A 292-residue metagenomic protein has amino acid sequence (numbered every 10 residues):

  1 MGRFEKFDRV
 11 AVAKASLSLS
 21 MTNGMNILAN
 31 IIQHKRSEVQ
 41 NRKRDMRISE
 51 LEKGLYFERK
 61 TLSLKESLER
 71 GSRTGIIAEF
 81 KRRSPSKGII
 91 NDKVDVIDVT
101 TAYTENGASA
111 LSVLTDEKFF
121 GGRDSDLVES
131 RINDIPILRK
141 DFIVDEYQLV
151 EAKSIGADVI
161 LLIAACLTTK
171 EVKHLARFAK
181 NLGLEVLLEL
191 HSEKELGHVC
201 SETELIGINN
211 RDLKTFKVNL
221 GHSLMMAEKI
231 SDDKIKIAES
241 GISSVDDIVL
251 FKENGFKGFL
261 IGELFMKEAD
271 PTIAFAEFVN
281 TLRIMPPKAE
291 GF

Functional and structural regions predicted by a protein language model:
N23-N91: An N-cap/entry alpha-helix motif that binds or orients negatively charged groups
F80-D95, P136-I143, I237-A238: Active-site mouth loops of central-metabolism enzymes
P85-K93, T101-F119, H198-A227: Glycine/Thr-rich beta-alpha phosphate-binding loop at enzyme active sites
A110-F120, P136-D145, D158-T169, L184-E193 (+2 more regions): Catalytic beta/alpha-barrel core
G122-L138, F142, L175-L187, H222-K234 (+1 more regions): Alpha-helix-loop-beta-strand connector modules within alpha/beta enzyme cores
V144-I155, K194-E202, S243-F259: Catalytic cores of alpha/beta
S154-K170, I208-T215, F256-F275: Glycine-rich phosphate-binding active-site loops on the catalytic face of alpha/beta enzymes
K267-G291: C-terminal helical cap(s) of enzyme catalytic domains, especially alpha/beta-barrels
